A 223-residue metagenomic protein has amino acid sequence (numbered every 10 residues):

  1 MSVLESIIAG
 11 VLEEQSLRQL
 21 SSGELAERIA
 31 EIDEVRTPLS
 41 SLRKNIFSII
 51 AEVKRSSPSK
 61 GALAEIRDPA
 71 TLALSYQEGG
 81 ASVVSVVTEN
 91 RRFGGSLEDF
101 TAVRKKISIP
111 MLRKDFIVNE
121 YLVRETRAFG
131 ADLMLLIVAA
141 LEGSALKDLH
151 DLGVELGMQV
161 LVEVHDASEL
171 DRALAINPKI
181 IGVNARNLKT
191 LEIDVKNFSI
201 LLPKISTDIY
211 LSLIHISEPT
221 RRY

Functional and structural regions predicted by a protein language model:
M1-M111, V118, G143, L152-N177 (+2 more regions): Conserved N-terminal beta1-alpha1 strand-loop-helix module at the mouth
V53, T88-E89, V138, A185 (+1 more regions): Short secondary-structure boundary segments
S108-P110, V123, R127, A131-I137 (+1 more regions): Short, Lys/Arg-rich amphipathic alpha-helical interaction segments that bind nucleic acids or acidic protein surfaces
R113-D115, L211-L213: Short beta-strand elements of ligand-binding domains
A128-G143, V183-T190: Glycine-rich phosphate-binding active-site loops on the catalytic face of alpha/beta enzymes
I214-Y223: Single conserved hydrophobic/aromatic residue that forms the stacking wall/gate of nucleotide- or nucleobase-binding
